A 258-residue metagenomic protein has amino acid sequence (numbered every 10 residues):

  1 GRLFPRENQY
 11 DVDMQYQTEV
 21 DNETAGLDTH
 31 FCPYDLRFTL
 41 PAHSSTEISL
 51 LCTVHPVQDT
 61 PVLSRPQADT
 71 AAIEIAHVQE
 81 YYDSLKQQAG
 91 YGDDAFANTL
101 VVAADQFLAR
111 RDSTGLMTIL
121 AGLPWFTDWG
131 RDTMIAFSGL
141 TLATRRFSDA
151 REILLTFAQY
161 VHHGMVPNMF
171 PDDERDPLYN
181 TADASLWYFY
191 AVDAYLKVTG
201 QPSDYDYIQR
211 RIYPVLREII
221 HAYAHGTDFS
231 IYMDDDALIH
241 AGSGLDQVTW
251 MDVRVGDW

Functional and structural regions predicted by a protein language model:
G1-W258: Acidic, mature catalytic/reactive cores of soluble proteins
